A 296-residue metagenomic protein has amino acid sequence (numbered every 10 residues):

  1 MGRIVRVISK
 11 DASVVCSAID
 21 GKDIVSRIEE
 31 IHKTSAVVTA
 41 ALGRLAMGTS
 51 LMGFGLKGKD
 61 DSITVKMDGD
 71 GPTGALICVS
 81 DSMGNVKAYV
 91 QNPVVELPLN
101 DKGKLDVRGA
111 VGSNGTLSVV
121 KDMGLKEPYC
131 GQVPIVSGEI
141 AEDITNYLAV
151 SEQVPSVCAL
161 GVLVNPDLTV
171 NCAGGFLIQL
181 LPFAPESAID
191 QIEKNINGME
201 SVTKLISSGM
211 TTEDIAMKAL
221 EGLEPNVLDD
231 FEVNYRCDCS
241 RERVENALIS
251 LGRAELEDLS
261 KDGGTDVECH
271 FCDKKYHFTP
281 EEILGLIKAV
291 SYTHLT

Functional and structural regions predicted by a protein language model:
M1-D229: Interaction interfaces in information-processing and related assembly proteins
K204-S291: Cys/His-clustered metal-coordination modules, chiefly Zn-binding fingers
T293-T296: Conserved small/polar residues in nucleotide/adenosyl-binding loops
